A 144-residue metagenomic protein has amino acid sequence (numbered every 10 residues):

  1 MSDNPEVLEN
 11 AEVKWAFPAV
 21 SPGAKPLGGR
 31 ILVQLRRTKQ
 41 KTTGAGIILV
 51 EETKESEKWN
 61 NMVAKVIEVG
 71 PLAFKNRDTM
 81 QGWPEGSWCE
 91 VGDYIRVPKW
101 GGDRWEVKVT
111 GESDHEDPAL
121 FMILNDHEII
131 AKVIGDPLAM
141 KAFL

Functional and structural regions predicted by a protein language model:
S2-L144: Compact, glycine-rich, soluble single-domain proteins
